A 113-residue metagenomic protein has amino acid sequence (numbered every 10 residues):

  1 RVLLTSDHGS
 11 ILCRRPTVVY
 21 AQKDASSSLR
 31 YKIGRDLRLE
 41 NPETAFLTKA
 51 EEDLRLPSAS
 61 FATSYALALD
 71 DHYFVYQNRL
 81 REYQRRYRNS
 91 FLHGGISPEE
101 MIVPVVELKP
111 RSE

Functional and structural regions predicted by a protein language model:
R1-E113: Feature captures the catalytic ectodomains and active-site-proximal regions of enzymes that hydrolyze or transfer
